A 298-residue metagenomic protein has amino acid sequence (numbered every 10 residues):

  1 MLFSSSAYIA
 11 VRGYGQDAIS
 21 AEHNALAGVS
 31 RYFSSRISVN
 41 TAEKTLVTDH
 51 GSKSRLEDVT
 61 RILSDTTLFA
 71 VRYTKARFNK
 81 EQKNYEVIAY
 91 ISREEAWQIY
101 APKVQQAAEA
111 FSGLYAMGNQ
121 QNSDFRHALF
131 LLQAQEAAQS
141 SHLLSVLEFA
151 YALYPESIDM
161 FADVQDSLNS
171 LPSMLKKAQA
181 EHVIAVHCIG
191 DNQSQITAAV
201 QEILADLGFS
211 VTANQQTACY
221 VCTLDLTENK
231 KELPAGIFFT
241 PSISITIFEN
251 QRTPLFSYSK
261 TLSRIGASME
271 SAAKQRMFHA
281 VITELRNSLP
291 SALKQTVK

Functional and structural regions predicted by a protein language model:
M1-K298: Domain-level marker for long, solvent-exposed, non-transmembrane regions
